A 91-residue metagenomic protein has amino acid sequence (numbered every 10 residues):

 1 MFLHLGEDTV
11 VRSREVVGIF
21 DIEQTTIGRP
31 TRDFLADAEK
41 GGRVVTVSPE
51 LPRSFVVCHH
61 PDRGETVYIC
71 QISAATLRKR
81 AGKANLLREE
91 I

Functional and structural regions predicted by a protein language model:
M1-I91: Eukaryotic intrinsically disordered, low-complexity regulatory linkers and tails enriched in Ser/Thr/Pro
